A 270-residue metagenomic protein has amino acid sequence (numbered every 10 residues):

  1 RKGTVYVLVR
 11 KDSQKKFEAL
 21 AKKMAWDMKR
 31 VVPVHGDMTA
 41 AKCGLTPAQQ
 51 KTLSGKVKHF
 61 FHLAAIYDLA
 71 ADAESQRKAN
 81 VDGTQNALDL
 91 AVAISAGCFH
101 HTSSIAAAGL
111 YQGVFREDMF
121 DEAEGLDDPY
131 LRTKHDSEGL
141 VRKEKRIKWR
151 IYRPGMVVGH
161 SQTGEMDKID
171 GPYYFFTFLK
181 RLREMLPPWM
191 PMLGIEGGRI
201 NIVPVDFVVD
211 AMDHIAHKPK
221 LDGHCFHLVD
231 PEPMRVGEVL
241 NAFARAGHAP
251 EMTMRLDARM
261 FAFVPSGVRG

Functional and structural regions predicted by a protein language model:
G3-C43: Glycine-rich phosphate-binding loop and adjoining beta1-alpha1-beta2 segment of Rossmann-like nucleotide-binding folds
F17, A25-D27, P33-H35, K51-T52 (+2 more regions): Catalytic cores of eukaryotic secretory-pathway lumenal/extracellular enzymes that build and remodel glycoconjugates
D27, V31-D82, I94: NAD(P)H-binding glycine-rich loop region in Rossmannoid oxidoreductase-like domains and their noncatalytic homologs
H59-L63, A70-K78, D82-P129, W149-R150 (+1 more regions): Conserved Rossmann-fold NAD(P)-dependent oxidoreductase catalytic core, especially the SDR/UDP-sugar
A79, R132, D170, V203-D206 (+1 more regions): Residue-level signal for the nucleotide or nucleotide-sugar donor/cofactor binding architecture
V81-A87, T133-V141, F175, V208: Conserved catalytic Lys-bearing alpha helix of Rossmann-like short-chain dehydrogenase/reductases
G113-V114, D127, R142-I200, V205-D210 (+2 more regions): NAD(P)-dependent short-chain dehydrogenase/reductase
A211-G270: Mid/C-terminal beta-alpha module of Rossmann-like enzyme folds, strongest in SDR-family dehydrogenases/epimerases
